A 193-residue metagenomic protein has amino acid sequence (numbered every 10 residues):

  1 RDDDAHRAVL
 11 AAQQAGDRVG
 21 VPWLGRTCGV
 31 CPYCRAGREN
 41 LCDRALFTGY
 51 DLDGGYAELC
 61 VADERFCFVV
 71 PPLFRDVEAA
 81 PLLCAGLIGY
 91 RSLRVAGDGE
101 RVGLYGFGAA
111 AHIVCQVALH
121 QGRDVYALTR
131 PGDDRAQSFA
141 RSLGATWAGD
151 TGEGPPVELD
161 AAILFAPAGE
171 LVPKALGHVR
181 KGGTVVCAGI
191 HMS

Functional and structural regions predicted by a protein language model:
R1-C67: Glycine-rich phosphate/adenylate-binding loop and adjacent beta-alpha elements of nucleotide- or dinucleotide-binding
A8-A11, R94, G177: Residue "hotspots" at secondary-structure boundaries inside conserved domains
A12-A15, D98, K181: Short, flexible surface segments
R18, R101, G183-T184: Short glycine-centered segments of the SAM/dcSAM-binding site in methyltransferase folds
P72-G152: Mid-domain Rossmann-like dinucleotide-binding core that forms the NAD(H)/NADP(H) cofactor-binding site
A96, Y126, D134-S193: Glycine-rich cofactor phosphate-binding loops and adjacent beta1-alpha1 units of small-molecule cofactor enzyme domains
